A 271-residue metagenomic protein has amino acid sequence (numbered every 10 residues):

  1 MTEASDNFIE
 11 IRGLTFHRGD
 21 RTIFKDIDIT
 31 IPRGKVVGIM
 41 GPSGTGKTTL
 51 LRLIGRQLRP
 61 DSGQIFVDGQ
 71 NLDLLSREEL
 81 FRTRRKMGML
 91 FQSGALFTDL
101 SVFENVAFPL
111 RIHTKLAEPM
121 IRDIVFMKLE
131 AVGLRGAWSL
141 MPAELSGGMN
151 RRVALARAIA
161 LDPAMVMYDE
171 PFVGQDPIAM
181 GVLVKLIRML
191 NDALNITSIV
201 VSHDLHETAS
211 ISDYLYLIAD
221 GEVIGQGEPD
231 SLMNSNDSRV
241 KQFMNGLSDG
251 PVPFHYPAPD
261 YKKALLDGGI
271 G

Functional and structural regions predicted by a protein language model:
M40-P42: The feature captures the beta-strand-to-loop junction immediately N-terminal to the Walker
G55: Helix-to-loop junction immediately C-terminal to a conserved catalytic motif
Q70-N71, E118-G136: Conserved ABC ATPase "signature" region
M141-L145, M149: Conserved ABC ATPase signature
A160-A164: A short, proline-enriched helix->beta-strand linker immediately N-terminal to the Walker B motif in ABC-type P-loop
V166-D169: Catalytic Walker B motif of ABC-type/P-loop ATPase nucleotide-binding domains
N245-G271: ABC ATPase nucleotide-binding domains
